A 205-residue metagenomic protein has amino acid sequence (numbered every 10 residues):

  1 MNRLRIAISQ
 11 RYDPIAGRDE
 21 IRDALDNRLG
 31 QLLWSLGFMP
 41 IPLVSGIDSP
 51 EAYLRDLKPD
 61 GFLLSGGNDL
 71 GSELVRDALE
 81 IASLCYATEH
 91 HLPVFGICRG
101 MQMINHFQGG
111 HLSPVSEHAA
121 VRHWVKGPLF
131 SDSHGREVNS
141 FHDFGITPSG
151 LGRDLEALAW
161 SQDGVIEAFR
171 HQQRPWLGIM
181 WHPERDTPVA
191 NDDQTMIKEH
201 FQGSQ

Functional and structural regions predicted by a protein language model:
M1-R99, H106-Q108, S113, H118 (+6 more regions): N-terminal beta1-alpha1 cap of cysteine-dependent amidohydrolase-like domains
H134: Polyanion-binding surface elements
S140-F144: DNA-recognition element of transcription regulators
L177-W181: Active-site-proximal beta-strand elements of phosphoester/diester hydrolases
